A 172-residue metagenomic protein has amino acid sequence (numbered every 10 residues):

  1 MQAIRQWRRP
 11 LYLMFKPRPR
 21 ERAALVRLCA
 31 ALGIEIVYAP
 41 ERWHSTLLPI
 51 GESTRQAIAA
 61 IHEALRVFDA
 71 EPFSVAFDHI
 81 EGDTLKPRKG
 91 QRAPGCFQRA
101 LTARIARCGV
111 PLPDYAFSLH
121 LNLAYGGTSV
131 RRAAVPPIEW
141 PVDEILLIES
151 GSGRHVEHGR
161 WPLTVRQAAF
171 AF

Functional and structural regions predicted by a protein language model:
M1-F172: Histidine-dependent nucleotide/RNA phosphoesterase domain, centered on the 2H-phosphoesterase fold with its duplicated
